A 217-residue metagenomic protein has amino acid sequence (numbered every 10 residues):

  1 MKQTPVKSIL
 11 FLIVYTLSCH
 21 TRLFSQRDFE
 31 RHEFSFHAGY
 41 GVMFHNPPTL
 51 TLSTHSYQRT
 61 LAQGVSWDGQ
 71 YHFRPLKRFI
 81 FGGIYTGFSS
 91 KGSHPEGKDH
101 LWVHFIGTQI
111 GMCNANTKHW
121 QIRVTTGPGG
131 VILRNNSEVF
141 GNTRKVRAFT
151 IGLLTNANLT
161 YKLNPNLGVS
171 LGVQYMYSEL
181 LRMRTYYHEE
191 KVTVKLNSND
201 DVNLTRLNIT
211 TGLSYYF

Functional and structural regions predicted by a protein language model:
M1-E30, F217: Bacterial Sec-dependent N-terminal signal peptides
K7, H20-F24, D99-F105, E189-K191: Short, charged, low-hydrophobicity "junction" segments
F24-R74, I80-F81, N208-F217: Short glycine/proline- and aromatic-enriched beta-strand/turn motifs that initiate or cap beta-hairpins
Y40, T126-P128, V173: A structural signal for short, well-ordered beta-strand segments
H45-T49, S90-E96, L133-V139, E179-E189: Outer-membrane beta-barrel proteins
L50-H55, S93, E138-T143, V192-N197: Extracytoplasmic loops and strand-loop junctions of Gram-negative outer membrane beta-barrel proteins
Q70-G141, V146-I151, Y161-L167, V202-F217: Gram-negative (and chloroplast) outer-membrane scaffold detector with strong preference for beta-barrel transmembrane
N158-F217: Predominantly the C-terminal beta-signal and adjacent terminal strand-loop region of outer-membrane beta-barrel
